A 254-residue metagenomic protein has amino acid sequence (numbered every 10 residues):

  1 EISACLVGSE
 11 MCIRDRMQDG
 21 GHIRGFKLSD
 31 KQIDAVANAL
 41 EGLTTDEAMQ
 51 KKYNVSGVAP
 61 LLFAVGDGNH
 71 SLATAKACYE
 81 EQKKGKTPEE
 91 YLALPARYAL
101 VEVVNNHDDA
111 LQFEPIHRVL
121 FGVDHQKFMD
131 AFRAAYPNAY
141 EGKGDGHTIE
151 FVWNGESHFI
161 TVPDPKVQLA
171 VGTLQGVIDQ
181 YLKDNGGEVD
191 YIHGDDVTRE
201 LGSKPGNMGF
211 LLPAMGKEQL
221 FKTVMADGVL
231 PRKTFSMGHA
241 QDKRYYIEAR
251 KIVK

Functional and structural regions predicted by a protein language model:
E1-G8, C12: Single conserved hydrophobic/aromatic residue that forms the stacking wall/gate of nucleotide- or nucleobase-binding
M17-N38, H158-P165: Glycine-rich phosphate-binding "P-loop"
Q18-F26, Q50-L62, I160, P205: Glycine- and acidic
G42-K86: Active-site beta-strand/loop microenvironment that shapes enzyme catalytic pockets
L61, R97-V101, H147-I149, H158 (+1 more regions): Structural beta-strand/beta-sheet cores of well-ordered domains, especially the beta-sheet scaffolds that support
N69-F132: Catalytic or ion-translocation cores adjacent to nucleophile or general acid/base/metal-coordination motifs in diverse
T87, V119-L120, A131, E141-H147 (+1 more regions): Long, charge-rich alpha-helical interaction segments
E150, N154-K254: Long, compositionally biased intrinsically disordered regions
